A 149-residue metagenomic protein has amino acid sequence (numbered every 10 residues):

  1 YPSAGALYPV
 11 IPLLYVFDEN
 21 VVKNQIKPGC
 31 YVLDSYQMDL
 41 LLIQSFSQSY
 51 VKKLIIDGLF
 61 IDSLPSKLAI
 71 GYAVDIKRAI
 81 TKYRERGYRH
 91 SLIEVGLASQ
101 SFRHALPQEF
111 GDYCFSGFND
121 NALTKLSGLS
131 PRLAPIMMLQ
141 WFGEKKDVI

Functional and structural regions predicted by a protein language model:
Y1-P65, L126-S127, I149: N-terminal amphipathic, basic helical "cap/leader" segment at the start of enzyme domains
P12, L68-R78, Y83-K125: Small-aliphatic-rich amphipathic alpha-helix that forms the alpha element of a beta-alpha
C30, A69, L139-W141: Conserved hydrophobic/aromatic beta-strand scaffold that supports enzyme active sites
L40-L42, D112-Y113, I136: Residue-level detector of beta-propeller blades
L42-I43, G58-D62, L97-S101, Q140-E144: Short, surface-exposed, polar/charged, turn-prone segments marking secondary-structure boundaries
S49-K53, R103-G111, D147-I149: Low-complexity, flexible helical/coil segments
G128-I149: A glycine-rich helix N-cap at a beta->alpha junction
